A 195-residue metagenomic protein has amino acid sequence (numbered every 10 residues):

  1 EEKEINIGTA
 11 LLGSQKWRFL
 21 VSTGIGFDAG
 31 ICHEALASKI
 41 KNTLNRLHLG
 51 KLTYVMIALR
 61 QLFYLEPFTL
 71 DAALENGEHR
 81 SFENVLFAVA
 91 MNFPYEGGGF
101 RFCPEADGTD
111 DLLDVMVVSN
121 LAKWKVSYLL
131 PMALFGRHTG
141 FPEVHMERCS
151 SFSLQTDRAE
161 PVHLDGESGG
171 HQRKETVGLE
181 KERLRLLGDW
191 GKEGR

Functional and structural regions predicted by a protein language model:
E1-V85: Catalytic core of DAGKc-family lipid kinases
G8-G13, T23-I25, V85, M91-F93 (+3 more regions): Fold-independent oxyanion-binding glycine-rich loops and adjacent beta-strand/coil segments at enzyme active sites
K16-W17, L52-F63, F93-F100, N120-S127: Short N-terminal helix-initiation segments at or just after the protein's N-terminus
R18-L20, L47, Y54-V55, D71 (+5 more regions): N-terminal hydrophobic or amphipathic segments with adjacent small-residue motifs that include Sec signal peptides
G24, D28, F87-C103, S168: Glycine-rich phosphate/pyrophosphate-binding beta-alpha loops
L74-G77, F82, F102, D107-R195: ATP/nucleoside-binding phosphotransfer catalytic cores, i.e., glycine-rich phosphate-binding loops
